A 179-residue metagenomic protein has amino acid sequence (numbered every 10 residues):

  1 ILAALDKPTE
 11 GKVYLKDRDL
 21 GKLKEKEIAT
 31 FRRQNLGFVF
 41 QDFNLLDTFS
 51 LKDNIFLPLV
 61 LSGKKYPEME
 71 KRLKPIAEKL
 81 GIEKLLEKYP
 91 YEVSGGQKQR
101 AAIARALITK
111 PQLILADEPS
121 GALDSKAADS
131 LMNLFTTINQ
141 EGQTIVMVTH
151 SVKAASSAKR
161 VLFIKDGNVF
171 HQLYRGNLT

Functional and structural regions predicted by a protein language model:
I1-I164: ABC family nucleotide-binding domain
N168-T179: Conserved beta-strand-loop-alpha-helix hinge in the C-terminal portion of ABC ATPase nucleotide-binding domains
